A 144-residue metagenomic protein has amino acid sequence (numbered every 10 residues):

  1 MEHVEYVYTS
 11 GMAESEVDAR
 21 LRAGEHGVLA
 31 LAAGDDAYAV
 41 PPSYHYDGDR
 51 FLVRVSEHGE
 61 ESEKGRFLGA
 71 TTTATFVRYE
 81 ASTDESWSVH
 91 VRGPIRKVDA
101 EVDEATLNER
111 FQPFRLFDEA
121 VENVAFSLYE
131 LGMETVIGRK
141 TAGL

Functional and structural regions predicted by a protein language model:
M1-R22: Extreme N-terminal tail/first-helix region
E2, Y6, E80-L144: Charged, gly/pro-rich active-site loop segments
R20-A33, T73-R78: A short, Trp-centered hydrophobic/proline-enriched beta-strand micro-motif
L21, F67-L68, F111: A generic structural signal for nonpolar/aromatic side chains embedded in well-ordered alpha-helices
H26-Y38, P42-Y46: Active-site and channel-lining beta-strand-loop segments that bind or position nucleotide-derived/phosphorylated
Y38-V40, F51, W87-V91: Short beta-strand segments
H45-A81: A short mixed-secondary-structure module that forms the rim of ligand-binding clefts
